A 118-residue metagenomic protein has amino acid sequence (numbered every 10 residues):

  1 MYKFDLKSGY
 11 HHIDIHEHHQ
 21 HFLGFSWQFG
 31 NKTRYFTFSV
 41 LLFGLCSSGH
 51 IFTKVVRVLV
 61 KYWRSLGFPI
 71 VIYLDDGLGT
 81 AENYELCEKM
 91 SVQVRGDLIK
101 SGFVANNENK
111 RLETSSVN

Functional and structural regions predicted by a protein language model:
Y2-F4, L42: Short hydrophobic beta-strand that contains or immediately precedes a catalytic carboxylate
D5-G9, G30, D75-G77, E82-Y84 (+2 more regions): An acidic- and aromatic-residue-enriched active-site/binding cleft used to recognize and process polar
K7-F36, F52-K61: Reverse-transcriptase-like RNA-dependent polymerase core
H12-D14, K89, K100-G102: Conserved, carboxylate-rich catalytic/transport cores that coordinate ions
I15-H16, L42-I51, E82-C87, N106-T114: Conserved, non-catalytic sequence blocks in retroelement Pol enzymes and Pol-derived host proteins
Y35-L45, L74-T80: Glycine- and acidic
T37-S39, R95-N118: A conserved non-catalytic segment of reverse transcriptases and RNA-directed RNA polymerases corresponding to the late
G49-L98: Active-site palm subdomain of RNA-directed nucleic acid polymerases
